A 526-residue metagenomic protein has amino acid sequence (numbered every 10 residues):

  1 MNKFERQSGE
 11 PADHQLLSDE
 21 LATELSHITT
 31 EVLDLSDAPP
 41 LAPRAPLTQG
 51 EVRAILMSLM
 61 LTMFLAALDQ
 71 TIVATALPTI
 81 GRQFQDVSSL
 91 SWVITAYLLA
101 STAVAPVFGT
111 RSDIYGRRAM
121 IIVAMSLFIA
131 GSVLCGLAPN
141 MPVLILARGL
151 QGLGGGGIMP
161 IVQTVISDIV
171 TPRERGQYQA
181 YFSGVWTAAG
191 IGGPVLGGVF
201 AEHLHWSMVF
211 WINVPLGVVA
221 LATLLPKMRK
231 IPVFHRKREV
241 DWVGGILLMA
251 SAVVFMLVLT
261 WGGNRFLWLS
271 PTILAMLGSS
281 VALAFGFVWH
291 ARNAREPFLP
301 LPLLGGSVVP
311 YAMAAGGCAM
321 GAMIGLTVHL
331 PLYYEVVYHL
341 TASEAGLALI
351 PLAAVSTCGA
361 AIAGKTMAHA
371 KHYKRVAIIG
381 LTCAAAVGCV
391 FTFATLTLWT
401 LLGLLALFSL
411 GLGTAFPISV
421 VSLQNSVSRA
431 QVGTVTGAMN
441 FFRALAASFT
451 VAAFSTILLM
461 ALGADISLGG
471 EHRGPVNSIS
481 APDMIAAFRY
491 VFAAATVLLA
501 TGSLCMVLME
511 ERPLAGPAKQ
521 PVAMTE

Functional and structural regions predicted by a protein language model:
M1-I55, L59-M63, V421, V476-E526: Transmembrane-helix exit segments and adjacent C-terminal regions of multi-pass membrane proteins
A42-P46, R173, L221-M249, N264-W268 (+5 more regions): Flexible interhelical linker loops that connect adjacent transmembrane helices in multi-pass membrane transporters
I55-T75, S91-A96, G184, M208 (+6 more regions): 12-transmembrane solute porter fold
L68, I72, A103, V107 (+9 more regions): Residue positions within transmembrane alpha-helices of multi-pass solute transporters
T75, A103-T110, I161, I191-V195 (+6 more regions): Residue-level hotspots within transmembrane alpha-helices of multi-pass secondary transporters
I80, R111, V199-F200, T366 (+2 more regions): Hydrophobic alpha-helical transmembrane and interfacial-helix anchor sites in secondary transporters
G81, Q85, A138, G154 (+6 more regions): Short helix-loop-helix connector
W92, A105-V243, W261, R429: Helix-loop-helix hairpins in multi-pass membrane proteins, especially solute transporters
